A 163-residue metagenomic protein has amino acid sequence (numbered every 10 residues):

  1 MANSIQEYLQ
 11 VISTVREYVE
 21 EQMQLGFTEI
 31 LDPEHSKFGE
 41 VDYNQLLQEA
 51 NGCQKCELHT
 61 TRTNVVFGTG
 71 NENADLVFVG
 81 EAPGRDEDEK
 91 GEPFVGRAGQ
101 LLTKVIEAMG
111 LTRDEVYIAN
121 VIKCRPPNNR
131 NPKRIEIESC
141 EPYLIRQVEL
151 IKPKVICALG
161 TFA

Functional and structural regions predicted by a protein language model:
M1-E21, L31: Non-catalytic accessory regions outside enzyme or core folds
E17, E21-Q24, T28-A163: A polyanion-binding, active-site-adjacent surface
